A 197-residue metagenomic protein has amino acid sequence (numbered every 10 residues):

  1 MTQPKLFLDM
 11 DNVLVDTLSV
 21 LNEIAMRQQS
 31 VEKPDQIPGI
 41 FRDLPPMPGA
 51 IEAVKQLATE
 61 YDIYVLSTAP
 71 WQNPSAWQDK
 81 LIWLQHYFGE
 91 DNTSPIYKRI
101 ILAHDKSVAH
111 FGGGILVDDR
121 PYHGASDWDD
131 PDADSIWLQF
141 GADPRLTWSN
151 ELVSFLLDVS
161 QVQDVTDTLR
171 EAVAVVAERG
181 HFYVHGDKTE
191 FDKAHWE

Functional and structural regions predicted by a protein language model:
M1-L44, P144: Active-site neighborhood of HAD-like aspartate-dependent phosphohydrolases
M1-L8, E171-E197: Non-catalytic pre-domain segments flanking phosphatase-related domains
K5, P95-W128: Conserved Lys-Pro-Asp/Glu-containing loop-to-beta segment of HAD-superfamily phosphomonoesterases, centered on
V15-L18, V65, Q72-A76, V108-F111 (+2 more regions): Short catalytic/ligand-binding loop motif for oxyanion handling, primarily in non-cytosolic enzymes, centered on
P45, A50-Q78, L84: Substrate-recognition element of Asp-dependent hydrolases with the DxDx(T/V) motif
I63, I100, S135-W137: Hydrophobic/aromatic residues located in beta-strands of well-ordered beta-sheets within soluble catalytic
S67-W71, W77, L81, Q85-H110: A short, structured active-site edge motif that brings together acidic residues
I115-Q161: Acidic, Mg2+-coordinating phosphoryl-transfer loop and its flanking beta/alpha structural elements, shared across
